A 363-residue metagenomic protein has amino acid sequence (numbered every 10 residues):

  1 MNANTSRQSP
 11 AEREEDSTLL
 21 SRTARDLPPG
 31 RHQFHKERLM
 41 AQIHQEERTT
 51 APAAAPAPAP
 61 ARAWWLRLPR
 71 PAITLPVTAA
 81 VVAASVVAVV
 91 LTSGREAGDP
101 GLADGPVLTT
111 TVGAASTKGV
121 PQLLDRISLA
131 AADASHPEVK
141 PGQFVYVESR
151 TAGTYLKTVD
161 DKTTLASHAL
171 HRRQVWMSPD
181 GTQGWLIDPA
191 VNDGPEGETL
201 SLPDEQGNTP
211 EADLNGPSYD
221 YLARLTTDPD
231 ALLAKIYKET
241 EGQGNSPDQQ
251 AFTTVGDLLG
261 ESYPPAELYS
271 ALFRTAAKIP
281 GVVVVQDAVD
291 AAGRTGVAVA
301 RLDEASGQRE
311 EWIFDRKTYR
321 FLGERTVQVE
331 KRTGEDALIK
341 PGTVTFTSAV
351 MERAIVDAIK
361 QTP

Functional and structural regions predicted by a protein language model:
M1, Q45-R48, G153-L156, R325-G334: Short regulatory "switch" loops immediately downstream of catalytic or recognition motifs within protein catalytic
M1-A11, H44-K118: Membrane-interface helical sensory segment of bacterial ECF anti-sigma factor regulators
N4-R38: A short, acidic loop/turn at secondary-structure junctions
Q42, A130, L258, S262 (+1 more regions): Structured segments of extracytoplasmic/periplasmic soluble domains in secreted or envelope-associated proteins
A103-L258: Contiguous hydrophobic, core-forming segments of folded domains
L129, A251, L268-S270, R274 (+1 more regions): Extracellularly exposed regions in secreted/surface proteins, prominently low-complexity, repeat-rich
